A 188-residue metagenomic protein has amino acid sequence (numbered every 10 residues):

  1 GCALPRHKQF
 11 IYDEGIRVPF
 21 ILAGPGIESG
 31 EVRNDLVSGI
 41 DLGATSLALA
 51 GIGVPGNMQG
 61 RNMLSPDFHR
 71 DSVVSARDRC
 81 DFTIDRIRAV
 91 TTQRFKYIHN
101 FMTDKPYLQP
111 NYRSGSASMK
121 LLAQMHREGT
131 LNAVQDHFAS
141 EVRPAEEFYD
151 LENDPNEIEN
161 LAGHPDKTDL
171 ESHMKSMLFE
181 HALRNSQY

Functional and structural regions predicted by a protein language model:
G1: Short beta-strand->alpha-helix junction loop in the catalytic core of nucleotide-activated group-transfer enzymes
P5-S72, R88, E159: Substrate-binding rim/cap in mid-to-C-terminal beta-strand-loop elements of soluble/periplasmic
D13, C80-G163, A182: C-terminal, low-complexity/hydrophilic appendages and adjacent surface loops of extracellular/periplasmic anionic
V37-A44, M58-R61, R143-E146, P155-N156 (+3 more regions): A structural signal for well-ordered alpha-helical segments within the folded catalytic domains of diverse enzymes
G51, P55, D150, G163-D166: Amphipathic alpha-helical interaction elements
K175-Y188: Bilobed periplasmic-binding protein-like "clamshell/Venus-flytrap" ligand-binding domains
